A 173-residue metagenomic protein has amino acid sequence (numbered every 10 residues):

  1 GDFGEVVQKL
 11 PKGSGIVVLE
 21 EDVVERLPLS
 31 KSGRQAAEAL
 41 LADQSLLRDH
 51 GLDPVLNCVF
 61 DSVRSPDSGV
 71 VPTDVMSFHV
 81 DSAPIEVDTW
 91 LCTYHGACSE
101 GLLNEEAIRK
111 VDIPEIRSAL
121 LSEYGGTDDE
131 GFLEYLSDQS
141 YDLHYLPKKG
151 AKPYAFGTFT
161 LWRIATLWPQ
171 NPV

Functional and structural regions predicted by a protein language model:
G1-G15: Glycine/small-residue-rich interface belts in oligomeric ring/scaffold proteins and their assembly partners
P11-D67: Signature of the catalytic double-stranded beta-helix
A42-S99: Conserved double-stranded beta-helix
V70-M76, L103-E123: Short, surface-exposed, charged loop/turn segments at secondary-structure junctions
D88-T89, Y94-C98, N104, G125-G126 (+1 more regions): Glycine- and acidic-residue-biased ligand/ion/polar-headgroup-sensing regions
C98-E100, Q170-N171: Short, acidic Gly/Pro/Ser/Thr-rich loop/turn segments
G125-L143: Short, basic/aromatic beta-hairpin or loop at an interaction surface
S137-V173: Catalytic core of Fe(II)/2-oxoglutarate
